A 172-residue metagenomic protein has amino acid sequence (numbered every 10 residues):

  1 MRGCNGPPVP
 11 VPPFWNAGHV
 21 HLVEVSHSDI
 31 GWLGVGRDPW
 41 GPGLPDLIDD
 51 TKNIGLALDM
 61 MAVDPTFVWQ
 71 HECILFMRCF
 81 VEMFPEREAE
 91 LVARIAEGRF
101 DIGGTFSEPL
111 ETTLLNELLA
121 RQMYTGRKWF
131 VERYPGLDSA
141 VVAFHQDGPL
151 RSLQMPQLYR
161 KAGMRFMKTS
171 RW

Functional and structural regions predicted by a protein language model:
M1-W172: Carbohydrate-active enzymes and regulators
